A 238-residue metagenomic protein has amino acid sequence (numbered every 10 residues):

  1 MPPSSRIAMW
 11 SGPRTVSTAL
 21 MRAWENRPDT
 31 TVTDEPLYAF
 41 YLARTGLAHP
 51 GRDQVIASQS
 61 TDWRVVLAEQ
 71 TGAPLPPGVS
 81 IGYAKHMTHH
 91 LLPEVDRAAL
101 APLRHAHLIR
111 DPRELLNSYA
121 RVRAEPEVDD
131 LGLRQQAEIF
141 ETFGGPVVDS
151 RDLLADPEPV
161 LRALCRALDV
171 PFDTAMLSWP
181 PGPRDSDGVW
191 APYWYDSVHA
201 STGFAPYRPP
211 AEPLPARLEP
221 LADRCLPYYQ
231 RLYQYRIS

Functional and structural regions predicted by a protein language model:
M1-I7, T174-S238: PAPS-dependent sulfotransferases, especially Golgi type II membrane carbohydrate sulfotransferases
M1-P76: PAPS-dependent sulfotransferase catalytic core
R27-T30, S80, P102, G144: A generic structural signal for alpha->beta connector loops
F40-L42, L115, G182: Generic structural signal for helix capping and beta-alpha/helix-loop junctions
R52-I109: A basic- and aromatic-enriched beta-loop-alpha substructure that forms the phosphate/nucleotide- and DNA/RNA-contacting
S58-V66, T88, V128-Q135, D156 (+1 more regions): Soluble or luminal CAZymes and related metallo-dependent hydrolases
P77, I139-G145, Y228-R231: A structural motif corresponding to the C-terminal end of an alpha-helix and its immediate exit/capping segment
A84-A175, P192-Y195, A200: PAPS-dependent sulfotransferase catalytic domain
